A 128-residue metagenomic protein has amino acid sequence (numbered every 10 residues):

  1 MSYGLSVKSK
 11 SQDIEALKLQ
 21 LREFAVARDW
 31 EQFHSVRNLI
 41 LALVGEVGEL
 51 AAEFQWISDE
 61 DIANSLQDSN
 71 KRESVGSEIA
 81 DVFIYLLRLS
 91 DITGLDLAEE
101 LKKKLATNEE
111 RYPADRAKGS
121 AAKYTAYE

Functional and structural regions predicted by a protein language model:
S2-I79, F83-E128: Flexible "arm" and connector segments at domain edges
